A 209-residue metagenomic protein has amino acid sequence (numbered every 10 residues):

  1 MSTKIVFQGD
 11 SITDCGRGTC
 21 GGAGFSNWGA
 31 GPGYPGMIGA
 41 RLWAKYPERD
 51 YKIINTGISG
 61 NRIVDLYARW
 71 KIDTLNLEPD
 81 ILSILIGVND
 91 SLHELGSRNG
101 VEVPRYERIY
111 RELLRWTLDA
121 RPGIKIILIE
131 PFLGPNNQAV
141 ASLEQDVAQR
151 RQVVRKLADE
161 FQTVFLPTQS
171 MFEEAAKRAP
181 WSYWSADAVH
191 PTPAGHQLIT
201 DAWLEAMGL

Functional and structural regions predicted by a protein language model:
M1-W28: Short glycine-rich His-centered loop
T13, F25-W28, G57-R62, L133-G134: Short histidine/acidic/glycine/proline-rich micro-motifs that form metal- and phosphate-coordinating active-site loops
P32-G33, M37-K52, N61, D65-L209: Alpha-helical cap/lid subdomain in secreted, periplasmic, or secretory-pathway luminal O-acyl-processing enzymes
